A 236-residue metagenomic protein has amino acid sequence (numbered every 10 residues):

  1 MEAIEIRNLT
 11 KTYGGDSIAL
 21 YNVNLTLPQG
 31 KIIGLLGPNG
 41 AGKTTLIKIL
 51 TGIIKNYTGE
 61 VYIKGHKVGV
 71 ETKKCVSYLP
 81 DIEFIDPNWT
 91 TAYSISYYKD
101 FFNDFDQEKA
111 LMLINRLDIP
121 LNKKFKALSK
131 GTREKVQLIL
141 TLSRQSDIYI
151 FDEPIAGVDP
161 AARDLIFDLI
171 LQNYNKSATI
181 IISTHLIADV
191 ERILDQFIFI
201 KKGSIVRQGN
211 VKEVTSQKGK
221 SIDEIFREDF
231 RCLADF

Functional and structural regions predicted by a protein language model:
M1-N22, Q29: A short, flexible loop at the N-terminus of ABC-type nucleotide-binding domains that lies
L36-P38: The feature captures the beta-strand-to-loop junction immediately N-terminal to the Walker
T51: Helix-to-loop junction immediately C-terminal to a conserved catalytic motif
T58-T72: Conserved ABC transporter NBD signature motif
D81-V136: ABC-family P-loop ATPase nucleotide-binding domains
Y149-E153, V158: Catalytic Walker B motif of ABC-type/P-loop ATPase nucleotide-binding domains
Q208-G209: ABC ATPase "signature
